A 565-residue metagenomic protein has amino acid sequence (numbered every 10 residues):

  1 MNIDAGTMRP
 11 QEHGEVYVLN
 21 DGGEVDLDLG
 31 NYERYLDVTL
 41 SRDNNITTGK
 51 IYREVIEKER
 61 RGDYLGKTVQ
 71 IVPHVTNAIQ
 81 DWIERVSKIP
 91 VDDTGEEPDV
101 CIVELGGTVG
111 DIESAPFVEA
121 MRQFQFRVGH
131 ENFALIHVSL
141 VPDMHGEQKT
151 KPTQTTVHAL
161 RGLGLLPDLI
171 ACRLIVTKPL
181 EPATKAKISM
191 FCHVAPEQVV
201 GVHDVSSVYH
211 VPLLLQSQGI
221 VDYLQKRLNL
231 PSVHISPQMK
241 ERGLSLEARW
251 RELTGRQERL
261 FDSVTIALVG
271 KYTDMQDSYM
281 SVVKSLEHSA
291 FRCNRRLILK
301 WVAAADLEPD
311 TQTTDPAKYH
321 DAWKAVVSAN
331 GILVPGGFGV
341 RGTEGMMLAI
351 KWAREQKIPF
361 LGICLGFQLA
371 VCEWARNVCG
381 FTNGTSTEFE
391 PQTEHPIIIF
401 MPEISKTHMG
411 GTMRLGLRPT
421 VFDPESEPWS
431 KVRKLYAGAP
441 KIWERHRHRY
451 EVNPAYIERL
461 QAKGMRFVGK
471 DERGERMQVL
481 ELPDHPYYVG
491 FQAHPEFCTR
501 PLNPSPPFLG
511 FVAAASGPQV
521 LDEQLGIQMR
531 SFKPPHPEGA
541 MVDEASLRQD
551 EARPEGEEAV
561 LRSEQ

Functional and structural regions predicted by a protein language model:
M1-I298, A304-G331, G337-G339, M346-W352 (+5 more regions): Flexible phosphate-sensing "switch/lid" loops adjacent to ATP/NTP-binding sites across phosphate-transfer
T7-Q11, A375-V378, P483-D484: Short low-complexity, flexible loop/linker segments enriched in glycine and/or proline with clustered acidic
Q154-V157, R251, I404-T407, P428 (+1 more regions): Short amphipathic beta-strand starts and helix->beta connectors
D168-L169, E197, V233-P237, L361-G362 (+4 more regions): Acidic/polar loop patches that form or flank catalytic/metal-binding clefts of enzymes that bind anionic ligands
L174, H203, L268-K271, W301-A303 (+9 more regions): Active-site proximal loops enriched in glycine and acidic residues that flank catalytic Cys/His/Asp and coordinate
A325-K431, P495, P501, P507-Q519 (+2 more regions): Cysteine-nucleophile active-site neighborhood
P419, E427-Q565: C-terminal and late-domain segments of enzyme folds
